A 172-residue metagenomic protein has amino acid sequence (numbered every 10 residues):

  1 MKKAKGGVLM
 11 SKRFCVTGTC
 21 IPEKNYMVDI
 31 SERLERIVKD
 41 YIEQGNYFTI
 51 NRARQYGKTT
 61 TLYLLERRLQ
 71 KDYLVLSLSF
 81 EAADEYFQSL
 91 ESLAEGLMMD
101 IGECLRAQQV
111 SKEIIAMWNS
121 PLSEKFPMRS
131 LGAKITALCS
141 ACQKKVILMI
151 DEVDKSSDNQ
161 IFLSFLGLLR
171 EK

Functional and structural regions predicted by a protein language model:
K2-R68, A137-L138: Walker A/P-loop-proximal flanking segment of P-loop NTPase domains
N46, L74, V146-I147: The start of beta-strands in P-loop NTPase/AAA+ ATPase cores
T49, L69-Y86: Conserved catalytic segments around the Walker B and adjacent sensor/switch elements of P-loop NTPase domains
K58, E85-Q88: Switch/connector loops and helix/strand junctions flanking conserved nucleotide-binding motifs in nucleotide-processing
T61-L65, S92-D100, S164-L168, K172: Alpha-helical scaffold elements adjacent to nucleotide-binding pockets in ATP/GTP-utilizing enzyme cores
F87-E91, S111-T136: Short glycine-rich substrate-engagement loop in P-loop NTPases that contacts/grips substrate
Q88-K112: Conserved NTP-binding/hydrolysis module of P-loop NTPases
L122-K172: Conserved Walker B catalytic segment
